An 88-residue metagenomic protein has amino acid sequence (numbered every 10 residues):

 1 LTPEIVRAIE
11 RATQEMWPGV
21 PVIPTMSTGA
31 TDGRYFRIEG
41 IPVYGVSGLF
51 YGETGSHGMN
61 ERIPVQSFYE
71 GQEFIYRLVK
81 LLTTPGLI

Functional and structural regions predicted by a protein language model:
L1-I88: An extended, acidic, His-containing surface patch that forms the Zn2+-binding/catalytic region of metallohydrolases
